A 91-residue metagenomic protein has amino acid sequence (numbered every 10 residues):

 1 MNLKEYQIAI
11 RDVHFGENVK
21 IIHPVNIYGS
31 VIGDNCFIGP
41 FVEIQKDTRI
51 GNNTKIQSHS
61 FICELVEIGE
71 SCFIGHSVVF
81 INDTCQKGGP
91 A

Functional and structural regions predicted by a protein language model:
M1-R11, I21-A91: Flexible, glycine/small-residue-enriched loop-and-beta-strand segment within the central core of proteins
H14: Detector for the N-terminal beta1/A-loop initiation region of ABC nucleotide-binding domains
